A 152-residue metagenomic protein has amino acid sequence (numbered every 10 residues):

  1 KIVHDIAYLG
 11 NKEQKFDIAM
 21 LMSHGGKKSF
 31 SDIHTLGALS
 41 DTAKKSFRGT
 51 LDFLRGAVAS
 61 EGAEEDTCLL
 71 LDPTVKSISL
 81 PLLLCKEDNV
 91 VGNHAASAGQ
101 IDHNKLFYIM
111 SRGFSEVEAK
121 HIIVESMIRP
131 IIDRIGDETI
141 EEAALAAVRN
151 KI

Functional and structural regions predicted by a protein language model:
K1-F114, I135, I140-I152: Conserved beta-strand/loop scaffold segments within soluble protein domains that form the structured core and edges
L106-F114, E118-P130: Extended amphipathic alpha-helical segments enriched in small hydrophobics
